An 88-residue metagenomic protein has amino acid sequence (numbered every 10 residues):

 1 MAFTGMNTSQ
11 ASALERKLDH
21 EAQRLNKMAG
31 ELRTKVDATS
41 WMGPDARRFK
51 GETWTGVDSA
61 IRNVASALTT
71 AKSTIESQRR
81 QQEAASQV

Functional and structural regions predicted by a protein language model:
M1-V88: N-terminal secretion-targeting helices of virulence/extracellular proteins, encompassing both classical Sec signal
